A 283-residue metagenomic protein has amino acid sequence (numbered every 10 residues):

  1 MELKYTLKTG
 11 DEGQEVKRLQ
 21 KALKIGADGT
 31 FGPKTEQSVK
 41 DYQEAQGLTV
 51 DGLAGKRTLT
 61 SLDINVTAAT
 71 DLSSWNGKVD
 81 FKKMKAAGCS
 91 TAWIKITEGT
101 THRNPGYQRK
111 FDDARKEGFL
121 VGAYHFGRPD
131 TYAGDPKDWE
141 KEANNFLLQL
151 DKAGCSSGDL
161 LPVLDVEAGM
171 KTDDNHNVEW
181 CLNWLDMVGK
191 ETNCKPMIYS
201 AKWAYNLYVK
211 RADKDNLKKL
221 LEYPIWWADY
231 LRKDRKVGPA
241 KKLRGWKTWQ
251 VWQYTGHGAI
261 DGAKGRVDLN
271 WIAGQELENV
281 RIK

Functional and structural regions predicted by a protein language model:
L3-L62: Short acidic, glycine/serine/threonine-rich helix-capping segments at coil-helix boundaries
L23-A27, Q43-V50, G88, I96 (+7 more regions): Sec/Tat-exported extracytoplasmic proteins
D28, D51, S90, L160 (+1 more regions): Conserved acidic residues
R57, E98, R128, K202-W203: Conserved beta-strand edge residues that scaffold enzyme active sites
V66-A87, W93-E191: Substrate-binding cleft of extracellular glycoside hydrolase catalytic domains
V66-S74, K83, S156, A212-K283: Functionally critical loop-and-helix segments that line ligand-binding/catalytic clefts of soluble enzyme domains
G158-A240: Catalytic domains of cell-wall/extracellular-matrix polysaccharide-remodeling enzymes, centered on de-N-acetylation
